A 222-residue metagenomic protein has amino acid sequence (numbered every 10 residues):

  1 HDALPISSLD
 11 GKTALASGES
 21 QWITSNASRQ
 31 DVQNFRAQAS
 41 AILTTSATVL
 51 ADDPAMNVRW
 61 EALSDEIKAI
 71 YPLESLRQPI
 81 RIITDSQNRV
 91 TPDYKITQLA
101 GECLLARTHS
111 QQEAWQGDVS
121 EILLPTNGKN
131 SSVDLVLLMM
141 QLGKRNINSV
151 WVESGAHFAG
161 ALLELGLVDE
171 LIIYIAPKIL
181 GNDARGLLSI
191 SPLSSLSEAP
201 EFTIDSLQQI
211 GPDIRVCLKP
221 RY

Functional and structural regions predicted by a protein language model:
H1-D2: Positively charged, low-complexity/disordered segments
P5-L9, T13-S149, H157-G160: Active-site ligand-binding patch in enzyme domains
N88-V90, S110-Q112, G128, K178 (+2 more regions): Residue-level detector of flexible, active-site-proximal loop/helix-junction positions within diverse enzyme catalytic
R107, S154-A156, I172-I175, P220: Active-site proximal loops enriched in glycine and acidic residues that flank catalytic Cys/His/Asp and coordinate
M140, I147-S149, S154, L165 (+1 more regions): Helical hairpin unit composed of two closely spaced alpha helices linked by a short loop
L165-F202: Flexible, gly/pro- and Lys/Arg-enriched active-site loops
S191-Y222: Conserved histidine-centered catalytic loops in small-molecule metabolism enzymes
